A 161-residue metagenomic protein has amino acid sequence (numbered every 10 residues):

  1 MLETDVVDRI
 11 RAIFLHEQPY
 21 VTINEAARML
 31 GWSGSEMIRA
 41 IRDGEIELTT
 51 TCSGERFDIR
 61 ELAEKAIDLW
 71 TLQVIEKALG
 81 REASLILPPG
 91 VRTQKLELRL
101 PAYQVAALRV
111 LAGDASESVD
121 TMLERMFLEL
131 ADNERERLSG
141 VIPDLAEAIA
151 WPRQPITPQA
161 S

Functional and structural regions predicted by a protein language model:
V6-E36: Polyanion-binding surface elements
I23-G31, I38, Q94-L108: Short amphipathic alpha-helix starts
M29, E47-T49, P101-T121, R125: Surface-exposed, Lys/Arg-rich phosphate-binding patches that contact polyanionic backbones
M29-R56: Major-groove DNA-recognition helix of helix-turn-helix-type DNA-binding domains
I41, C52, E61, A66 (+2 more regions): DNA major-groove recognition helix of helix-turn-helix
R60-T93: A short, Lys/Arg-enriched interface patch at domain edges and termini
A115-D144: Short, basic amphipathic alpha-helical segments that act as recognition/interaction helices in nucleic-acid-binding
N133-S161: Short, charged, intrinsically disordered terminal tails
